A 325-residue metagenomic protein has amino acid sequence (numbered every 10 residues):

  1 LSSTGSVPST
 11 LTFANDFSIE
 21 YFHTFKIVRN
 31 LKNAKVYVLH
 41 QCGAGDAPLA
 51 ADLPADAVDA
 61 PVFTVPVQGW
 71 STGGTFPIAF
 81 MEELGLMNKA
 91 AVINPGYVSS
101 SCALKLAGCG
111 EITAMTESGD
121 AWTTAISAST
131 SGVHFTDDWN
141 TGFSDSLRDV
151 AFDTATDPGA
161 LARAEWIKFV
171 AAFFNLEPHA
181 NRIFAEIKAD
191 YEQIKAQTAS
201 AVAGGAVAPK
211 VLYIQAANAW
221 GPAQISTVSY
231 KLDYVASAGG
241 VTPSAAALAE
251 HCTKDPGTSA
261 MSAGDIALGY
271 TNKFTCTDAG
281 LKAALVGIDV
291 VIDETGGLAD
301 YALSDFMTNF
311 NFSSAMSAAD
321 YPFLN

Functional and structural regions predicted by a protein language model:
L1-N325: N-terminal ligand-binding lobe of clamshell/alpha-beta domains
